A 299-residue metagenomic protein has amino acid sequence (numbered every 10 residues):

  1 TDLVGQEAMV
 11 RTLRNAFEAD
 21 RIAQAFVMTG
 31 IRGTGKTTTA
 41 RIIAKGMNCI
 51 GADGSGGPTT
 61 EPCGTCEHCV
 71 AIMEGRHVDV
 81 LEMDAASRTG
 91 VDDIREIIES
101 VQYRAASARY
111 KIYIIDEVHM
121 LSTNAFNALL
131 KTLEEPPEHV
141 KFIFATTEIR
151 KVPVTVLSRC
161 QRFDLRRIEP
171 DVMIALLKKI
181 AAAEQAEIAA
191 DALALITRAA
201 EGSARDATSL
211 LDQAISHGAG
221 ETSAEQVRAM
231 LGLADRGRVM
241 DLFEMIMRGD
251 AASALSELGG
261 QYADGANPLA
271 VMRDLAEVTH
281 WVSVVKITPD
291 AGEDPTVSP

Functional and structural regions predicted by a protein language model:
T1-R162, V172: P-loop/Walker A NTP-binding region and its immediately flanking N-terminal helices in P-loop NTPase folds
M9, T34, E67, A71-V78 (+5 more regions): Extended, largely alpha-helical regulatory/partner-binding modules appended to the mid-to-C-terminal parts
